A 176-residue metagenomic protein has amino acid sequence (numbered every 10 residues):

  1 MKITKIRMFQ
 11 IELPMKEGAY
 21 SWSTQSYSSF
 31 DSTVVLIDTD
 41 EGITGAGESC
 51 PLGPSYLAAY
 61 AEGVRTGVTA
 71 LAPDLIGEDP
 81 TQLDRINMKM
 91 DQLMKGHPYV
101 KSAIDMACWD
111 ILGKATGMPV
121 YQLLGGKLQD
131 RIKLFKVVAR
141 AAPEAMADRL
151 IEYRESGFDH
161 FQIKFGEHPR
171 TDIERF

Functional and structural regions predicted by a protein language model:
M1, T66, S102, D130 (+1 more regions): Structured loop/turn residues at beta-strand edges in well-structured enzyme cores
M1-A46, C50-S55: Structured beta-strand/loop patches that form or line metal/cofactor-binding pockets in enzymes
K5, D38-A115: Metal- or metallocofactor-binding catalytic centers and their adjacent structured scaffolds across diverse enzyme
Y27, H97-D105, P143-A147: Glycine-rich anion/phosphate-binding loops
S32-V34, A103, K133, H160: Broad gene-expression machinery/nucleic-acid interaction feature
D105-A139: Glycine-rich, aromatic-flanked loop segments that form ligand/cofactor-binding clefts across common enzyme folds
G125-F176: Metal-dependent enolase-superfamily TIM-barrel catalytic cores that perform enediolate-based chemistry
